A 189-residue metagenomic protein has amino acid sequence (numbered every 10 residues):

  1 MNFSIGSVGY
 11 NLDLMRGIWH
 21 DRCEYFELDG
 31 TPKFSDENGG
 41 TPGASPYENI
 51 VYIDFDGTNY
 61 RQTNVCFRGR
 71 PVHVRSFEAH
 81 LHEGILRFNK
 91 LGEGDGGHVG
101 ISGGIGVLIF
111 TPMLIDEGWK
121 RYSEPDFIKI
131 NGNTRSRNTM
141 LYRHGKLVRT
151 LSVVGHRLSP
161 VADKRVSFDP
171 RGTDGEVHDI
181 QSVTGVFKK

Functional and structural regions predicted by a protein language model:
M1-V74, G145-K189: Amphipathic/hydrophobic helical signal segments and adjacent flexible N-terminal regions that mediate secretion
V65-K189: Calycin-type beta-barrel ligand-binding domains and close structural analogs
